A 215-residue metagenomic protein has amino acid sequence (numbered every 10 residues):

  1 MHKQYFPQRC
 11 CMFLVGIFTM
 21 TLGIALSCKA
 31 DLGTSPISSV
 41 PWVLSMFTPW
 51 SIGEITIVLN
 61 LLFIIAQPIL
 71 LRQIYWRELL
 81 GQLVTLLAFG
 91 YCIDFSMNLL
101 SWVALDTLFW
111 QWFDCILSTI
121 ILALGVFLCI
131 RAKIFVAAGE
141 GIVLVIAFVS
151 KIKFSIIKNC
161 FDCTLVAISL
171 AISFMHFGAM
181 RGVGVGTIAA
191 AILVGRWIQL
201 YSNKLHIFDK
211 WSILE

Functional and structural regions predicted by a protein language model:
M1-E215: Core subunits and conserved enzymes of cellular information-processing and envelope-translocation systems across
